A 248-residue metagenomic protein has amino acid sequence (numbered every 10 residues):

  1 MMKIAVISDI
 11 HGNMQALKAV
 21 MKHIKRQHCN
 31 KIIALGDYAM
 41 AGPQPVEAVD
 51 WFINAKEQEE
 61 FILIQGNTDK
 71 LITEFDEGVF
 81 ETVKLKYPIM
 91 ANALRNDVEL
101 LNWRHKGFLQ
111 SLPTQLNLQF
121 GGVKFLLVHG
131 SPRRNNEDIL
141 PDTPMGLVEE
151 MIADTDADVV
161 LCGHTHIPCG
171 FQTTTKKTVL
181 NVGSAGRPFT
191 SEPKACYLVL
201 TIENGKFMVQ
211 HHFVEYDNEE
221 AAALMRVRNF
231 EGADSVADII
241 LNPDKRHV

Functional and structural regions predicted by a protein language model:
M1-A5, L118-L126, T173-T178, K206-M208: Beta-strand-turn-beta hairpins that frame and shape the catalytic cleft of phosphate-ester-processing enzymes
K3-I7, G12-V98: Core catalytic region of metal-dependent phosphoesterases/phosphodiesterases, especially metallo-beta-lactamase-like
I7-S8, I32-G36, I62-N67, V128 (+2 more regions): Active-site neighborhood of phospho(di)ester-bond hydrolases with catalytic His/Asp-centered motifs
I24-H28, E57-Q58, F120-G121, A153-D156 (+2 more regions): Glycine-rich phosphate-binding loop signature in dinucleotide/nucleotide-binding domains
K84-P88, G121-D154: Active-site-proximal segments of metal-dependent phosphoesterases and phosphodiesterases across multiple
I89-K124: Metallo-beta-lactamase
D142-T173, K177-V182: Anionic-ligand binding region
Q172-V248: Acidic, His/Gly-rich catalytic cores of divalent-metal-dependent hydrolytic chemistry
